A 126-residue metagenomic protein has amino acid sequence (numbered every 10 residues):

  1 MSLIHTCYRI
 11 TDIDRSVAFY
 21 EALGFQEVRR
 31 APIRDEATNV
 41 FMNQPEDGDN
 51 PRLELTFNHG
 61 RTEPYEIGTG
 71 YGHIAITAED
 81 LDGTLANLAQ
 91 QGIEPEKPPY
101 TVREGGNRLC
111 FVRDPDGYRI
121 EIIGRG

Functional and structural regions predicted by a protein language model:
S2, Y8-N50: Core segments of cupin and vicinal oxygen chelate
S2-D12, V40-P45, E63-A89, R108-R113: Vicinal oxygen chelate
L3, R52, Y71, P95-E96: Hydrophobic residues on conserved beta-strands that form the core of alpha/beta folds
A22, G68, G92-I93: Alpha-helix termination/capping residues and helix-transition junctions
R30-P32, V40-F41, I76, L85-G126: Vicinal oxygen chelate
D47-P51, G117-I120: Short, charged/polar, Gly/Pro-enriched secondary-structure boundary elements
